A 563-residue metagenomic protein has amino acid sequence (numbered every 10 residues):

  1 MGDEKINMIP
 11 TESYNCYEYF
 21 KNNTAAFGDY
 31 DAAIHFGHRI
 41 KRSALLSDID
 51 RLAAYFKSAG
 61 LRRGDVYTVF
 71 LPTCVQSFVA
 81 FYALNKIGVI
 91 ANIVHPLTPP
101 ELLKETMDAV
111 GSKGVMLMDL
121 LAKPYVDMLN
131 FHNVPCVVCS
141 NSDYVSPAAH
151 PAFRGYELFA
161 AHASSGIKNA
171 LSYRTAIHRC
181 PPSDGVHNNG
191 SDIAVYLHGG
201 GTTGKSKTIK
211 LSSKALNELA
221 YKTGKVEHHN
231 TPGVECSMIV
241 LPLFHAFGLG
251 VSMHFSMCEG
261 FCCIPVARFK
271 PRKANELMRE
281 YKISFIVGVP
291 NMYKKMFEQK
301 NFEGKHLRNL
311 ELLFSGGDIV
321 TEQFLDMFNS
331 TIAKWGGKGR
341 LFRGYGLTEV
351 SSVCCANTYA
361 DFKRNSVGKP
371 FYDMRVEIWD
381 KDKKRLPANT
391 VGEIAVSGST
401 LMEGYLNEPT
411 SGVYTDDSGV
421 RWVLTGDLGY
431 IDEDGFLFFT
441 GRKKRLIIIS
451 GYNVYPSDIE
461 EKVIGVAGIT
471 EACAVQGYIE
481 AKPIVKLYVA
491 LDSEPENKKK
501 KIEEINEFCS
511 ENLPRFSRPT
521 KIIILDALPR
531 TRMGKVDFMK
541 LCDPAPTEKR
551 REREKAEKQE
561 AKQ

Functional and structural regions predicted by a protein language model:
D31-G60, T68-C74, F78-Y82, P99-D108 (+1 more regions): Conserved AMP-binding/adenylate-forming core of the ANL superfamily
F56-L61, C180-D192, Y196-I239, F261 (+1 more regions): Conserved adenylate-forming
S58-A59, K86-T175, S493: Structural core segment of the AMP-binding/adenylate-forming
S77, T98, T106, L117-L120 (+5 more regions): AMP-binding/adenylate-forming catalytic core of the ANL superfamily
N217-C236, F244-F285, K295, Q299-K300: Conserved AMP-binding/adenylation subdomain of ANL enzymes
S284-V287, F297-K363, R375: Gly/Ser/Thr-rich phosphate-binding loop
D361, K369-D373, K384-T415, Y452-V454: Conserved ATP/PPi-binding loop(s) of AMP-dependent carboxylate-activating enzymes
E511-K535, E557-K558: AMP-binding/adenylate-forming catalytic domain of the ANL superfamily
